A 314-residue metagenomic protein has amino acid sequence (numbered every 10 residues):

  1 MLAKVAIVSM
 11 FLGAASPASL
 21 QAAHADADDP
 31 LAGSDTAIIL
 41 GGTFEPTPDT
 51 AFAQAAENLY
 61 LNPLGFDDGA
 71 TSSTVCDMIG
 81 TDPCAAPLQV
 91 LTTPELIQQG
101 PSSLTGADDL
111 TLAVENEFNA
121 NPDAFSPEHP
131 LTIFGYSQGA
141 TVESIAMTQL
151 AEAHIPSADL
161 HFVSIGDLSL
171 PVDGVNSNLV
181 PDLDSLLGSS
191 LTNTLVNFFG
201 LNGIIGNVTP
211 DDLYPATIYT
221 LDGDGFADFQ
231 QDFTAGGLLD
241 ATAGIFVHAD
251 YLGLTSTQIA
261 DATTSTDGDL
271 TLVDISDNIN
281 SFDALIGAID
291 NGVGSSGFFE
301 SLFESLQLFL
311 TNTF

Functional and structural regions predicted by a protein language model:
M1-A25, F162: Secretory targeting and sorting signals
I7, S19, D35-T36, H129 (+1 more regions): N-terminal hydrophobic or amphipathic segments with adjacent small-residue motifs that include Sec signal peptides
D28-D123, Q149-F314: Surface cap/lid and interfacial helix-loop subdomains adjacent to catalytic sites that gate substrate access
N119-S137: Alpha/beta-hydrolase fold nucleophile elbow
I133-M147: Gly/Ala-rich beta-loop-alpha elbow adjacent to hydrolase catalytic centers
